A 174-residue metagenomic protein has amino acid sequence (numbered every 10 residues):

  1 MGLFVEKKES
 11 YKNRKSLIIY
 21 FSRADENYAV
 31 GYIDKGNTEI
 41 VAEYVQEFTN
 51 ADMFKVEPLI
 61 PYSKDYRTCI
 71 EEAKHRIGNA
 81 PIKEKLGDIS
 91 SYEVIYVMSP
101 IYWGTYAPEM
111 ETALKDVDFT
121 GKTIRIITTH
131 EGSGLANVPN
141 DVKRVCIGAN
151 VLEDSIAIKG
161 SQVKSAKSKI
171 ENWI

Functional and structural regions predicted by a protein language model:
G2-V94, G104, E111, K115 (+1 more regions): N-terminal beta1-alpha1-beta2 submodule of the flavodoxin-like/Rossmannoid cofactor-binding fold
R23-E26, P58-P61, I101-T105, H130-G134 (+1 more regions): Solvent-exposed loop/turn segments at secondary-structure junctions within structured extracellular/periplasmic domains
P108-E111, V138-N140: Short amphipathic alpha-helical segments
T120-T123, A149: A short helix->loop->beta-strand "cap" motif at the edges of active sites that frequently abuts
G132-V145: Glycine-rich, charge-decorated loop segments at or immediately adjacent to ligand/cofactor-binding or catalytic sites
N150-I174: Glycine-rich phosphate/pyrophosphate-binding loop and the adjoining helix
